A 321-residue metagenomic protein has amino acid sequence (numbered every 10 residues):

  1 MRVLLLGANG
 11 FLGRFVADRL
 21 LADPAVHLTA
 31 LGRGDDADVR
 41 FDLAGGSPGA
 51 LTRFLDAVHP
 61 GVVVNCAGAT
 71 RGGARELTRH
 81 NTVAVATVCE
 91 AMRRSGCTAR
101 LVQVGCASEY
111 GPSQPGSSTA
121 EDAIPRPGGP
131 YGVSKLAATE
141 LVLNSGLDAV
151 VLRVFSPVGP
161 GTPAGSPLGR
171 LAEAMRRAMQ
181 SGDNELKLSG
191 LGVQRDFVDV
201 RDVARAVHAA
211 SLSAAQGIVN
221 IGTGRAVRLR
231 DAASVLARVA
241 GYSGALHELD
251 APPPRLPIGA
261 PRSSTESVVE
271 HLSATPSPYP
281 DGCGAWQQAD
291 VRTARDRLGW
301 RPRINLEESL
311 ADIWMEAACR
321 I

Functional and structural regions predicted by a protein language model:
M1-A22: N-terminal Rossmann NAD(P)H-binding glycine-rich loop of SDR-like oxidoreductase domains
L6, L31, C66-A67, L101-A107 (+1 more regions): SDR active-site strand-loop-helix element
R33-S47: Rossmann-fold cofactor-recognition segment
G46-T82: NAD(P)H-binding glycine-rich loop region in Rossmannoid oxidoreductase-like domains and their noncatalytic homologs
N65, A86-P130: Conserved Rossmann-fold NAD(P)-dependent oxidoreductase catalytic core, especially the SDR/UDP-sugar
P115, E140-R195, V200-R201, A233-A240: NAD(P)-dependent short-chain dehydrogenase/reductase
P130, S134-A137: Active-site helix of classical SDR
A178-D183, K187-I321: C-terminal substrate-binding subdomain of Rossmann-fold SDR/epimerase-dehydratase oxidoreductases
